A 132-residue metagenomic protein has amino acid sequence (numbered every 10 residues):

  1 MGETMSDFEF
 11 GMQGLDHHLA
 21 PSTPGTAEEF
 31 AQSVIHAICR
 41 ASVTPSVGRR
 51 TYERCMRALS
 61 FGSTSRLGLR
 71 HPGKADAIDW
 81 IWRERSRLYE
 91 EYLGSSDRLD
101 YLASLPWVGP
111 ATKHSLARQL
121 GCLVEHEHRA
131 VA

Functional and structural regions predicted by a protein language model:
M1-R70: Structure-specific DNA junction-binding interface
G25-E29, H71, G94-D97, H126-A130: Intrinsic-disorder/low-complexity, polar/charged segments
E29-A37, P72-D79, P110, H114: Non-catalytic, well-ordered alpha-helical scaffold segments
V43-W107, R118-L120: Alpha-helical ds-nucleic-acid-binding substructure associated with the helix-hairpin-helix region of base-excision DNA
S115-A132: Phosphate-backbone recognition surface of nucleic-acid-processing proteins
